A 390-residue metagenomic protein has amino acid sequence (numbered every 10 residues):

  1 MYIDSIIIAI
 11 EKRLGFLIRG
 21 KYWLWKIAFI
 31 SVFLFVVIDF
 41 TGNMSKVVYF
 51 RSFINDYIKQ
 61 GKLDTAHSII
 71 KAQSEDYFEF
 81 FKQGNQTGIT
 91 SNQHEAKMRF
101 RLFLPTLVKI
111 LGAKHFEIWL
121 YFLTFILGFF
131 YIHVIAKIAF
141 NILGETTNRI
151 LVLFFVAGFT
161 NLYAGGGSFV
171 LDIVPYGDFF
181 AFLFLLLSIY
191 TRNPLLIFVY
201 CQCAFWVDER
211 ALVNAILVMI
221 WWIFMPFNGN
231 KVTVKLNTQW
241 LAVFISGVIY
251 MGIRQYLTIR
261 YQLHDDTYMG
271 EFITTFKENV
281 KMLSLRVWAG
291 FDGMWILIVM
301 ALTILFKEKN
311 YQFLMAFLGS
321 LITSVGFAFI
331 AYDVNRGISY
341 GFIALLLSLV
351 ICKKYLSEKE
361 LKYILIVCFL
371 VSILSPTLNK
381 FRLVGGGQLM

Functional and structural regions predicted by a protein language model:
Y2-S5, N214-I245: Perimembrane helix-loop-helix junctions
E75-H115: Short hydrophobic/aromatic helix or loop-helix immediately within or flanking a transmembrane segment in polytopic
L102, E117, L151-L183, W206: Aromatic- and kink-enriched transmembrane "portal" helix at the membrane-lumen/periplasm boundary that abuts
F122-G144: Transmembrane-helix motifs of polytopic, lipid-linked glycan transferases
L171, P175-V199, A344-S348: Specific aromatic-rich, kink-prone transmembrane helix
L185-L187, L195-R210, N214-W221, I245-V248 (+1 more regions): Membrane-interface alpha helices of multi-pass inner-membrane proteins
V232-F313, F317-S320: Membrane-lumen/periplasm interface segments of specific transmembrane helices in polyprenyl phosphate-linked
G290-F291, I298-K354: Membrane-water interface signatures at transmembrane helix termini and the short loops that connect adjacent helices
